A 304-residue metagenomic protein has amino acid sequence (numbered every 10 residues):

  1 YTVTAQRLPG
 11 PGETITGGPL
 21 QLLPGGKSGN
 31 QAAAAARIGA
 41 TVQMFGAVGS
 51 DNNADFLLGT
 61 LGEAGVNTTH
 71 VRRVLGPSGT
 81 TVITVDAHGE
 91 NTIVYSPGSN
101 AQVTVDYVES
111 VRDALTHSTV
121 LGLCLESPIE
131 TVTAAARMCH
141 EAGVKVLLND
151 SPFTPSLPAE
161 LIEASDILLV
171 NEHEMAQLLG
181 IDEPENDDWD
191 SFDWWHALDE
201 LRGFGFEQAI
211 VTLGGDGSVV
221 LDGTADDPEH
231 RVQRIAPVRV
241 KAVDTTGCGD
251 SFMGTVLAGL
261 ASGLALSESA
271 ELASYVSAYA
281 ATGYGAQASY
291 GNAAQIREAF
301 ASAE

Functional and structural regions predicted by a protein language model:
Y1-A47, N52-E63, K241-V243: Glycine-rich phosphate/adenosyl-contacting loop at the front of the ribokinase-like
A47, R73, I83-L125: Conserved phosphate-binding/catalytic loop of the ribokinase/pfkB sugar-kinase fold
T60-L75: A glycine-rich helix N-cap at a beta->alpha junction
A64-G65, A101-D106, V146-F153, S191 (+1 more regions): Short gly/ser/thr-rich secondary-structure transition/capping motifs
T119-H196, D216-S218, G223-T224: Conserved beta-alpha-beta core of the PfkB/ribokinase-like small-molecule kinase fold
P155, E185-E304: Conserved phosphate-binding/catalytic region of the ribokinase-like
